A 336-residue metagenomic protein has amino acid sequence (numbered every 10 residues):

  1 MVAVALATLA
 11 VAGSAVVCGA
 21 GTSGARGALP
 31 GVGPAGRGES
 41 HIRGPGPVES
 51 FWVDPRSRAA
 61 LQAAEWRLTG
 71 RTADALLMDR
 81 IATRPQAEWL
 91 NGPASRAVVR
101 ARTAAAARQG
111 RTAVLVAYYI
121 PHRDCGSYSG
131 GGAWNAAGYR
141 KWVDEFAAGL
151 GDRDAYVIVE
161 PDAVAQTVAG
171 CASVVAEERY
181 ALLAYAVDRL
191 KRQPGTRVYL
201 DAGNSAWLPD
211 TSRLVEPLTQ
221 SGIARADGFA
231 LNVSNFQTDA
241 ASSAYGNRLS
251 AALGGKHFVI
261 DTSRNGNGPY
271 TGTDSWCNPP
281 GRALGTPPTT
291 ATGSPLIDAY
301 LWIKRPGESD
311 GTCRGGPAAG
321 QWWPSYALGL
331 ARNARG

Functional and structural regions predicted by a protein language model:
M1-A28: Secretory targeting and sorting signals
T22-R43: Composition-driven, intrinsically disordered low-complexity tracts enriched in small residues
G44-G149, R153, R305-A334: N-terminal carbohydrate-binding/catalytic regions of secreted carbohydrate-active enzymes
R56, A60-I81, S205-A327: Surface-exposed substrate-engagement region within the catalytic domains of secreted or surface-exposed extracellular
E88-P93, R102, S127-A136, A169-E177 (+3 more regions): Second-shell loop/turn segments in exported
A107-R108, Y118, A148-G151, V187-G195 (+2 more regions): Sec-exported extracytoplasmic/periplasmic mature domains
G110-V114, D154-I158, G195-Y199, A226-A230 (+2 more regions): Structural preference for beta-strand elements that scaffold enzyme active sites
G132-D152, P161-T196, G203, L208-S212: Active-site cleft segment of glycoside hydrolase catalytic domains centered on the general acid/base Glu
